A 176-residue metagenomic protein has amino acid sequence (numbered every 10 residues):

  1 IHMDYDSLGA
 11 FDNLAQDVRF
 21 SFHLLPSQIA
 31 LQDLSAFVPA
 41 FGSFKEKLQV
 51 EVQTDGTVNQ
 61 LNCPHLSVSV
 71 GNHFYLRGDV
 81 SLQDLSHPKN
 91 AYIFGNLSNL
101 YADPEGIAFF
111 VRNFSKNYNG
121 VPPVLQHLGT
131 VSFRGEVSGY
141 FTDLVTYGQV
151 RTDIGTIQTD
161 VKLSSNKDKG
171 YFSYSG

Functional and structural regions predicted by a protein language model:
I1-H73, P88-G176: Extended amphipathic, helix-rich lipid-handling scaffolds
